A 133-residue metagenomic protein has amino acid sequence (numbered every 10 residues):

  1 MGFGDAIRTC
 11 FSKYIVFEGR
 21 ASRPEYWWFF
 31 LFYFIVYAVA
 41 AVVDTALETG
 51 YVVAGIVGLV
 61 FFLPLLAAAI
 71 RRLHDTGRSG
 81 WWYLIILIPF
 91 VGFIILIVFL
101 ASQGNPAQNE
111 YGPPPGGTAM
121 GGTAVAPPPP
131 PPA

Functional and structural regions predicted by a protein language model:
M1-D5, T9, N105-A133: Low-complexity, intrinsically disordered extramembrane tails and loops of integral membrane proteins
F3-S12, I56, V60-F61: Hydrophobic, membrane-facing alpha-helical anchors
A6-W28: Membrane interfacial helix-start motif at the N-side
T9-V16, R71, D75, P113-G116: Short amphipathic alpha-helical coupling elements at transmembrane boundaries
K13, Q103-G104: Generic structural signal for alpha-helix termini and adjacent loop/cap motifs
A21, I88, Y111: Single, functionally critical "micro-switch" positions that shape active/binding sites and transmembrane helices
P24-R72, T76-A101: Hydrophobic alpha-helical transmembrane segments in multi-pass membrane proteins
